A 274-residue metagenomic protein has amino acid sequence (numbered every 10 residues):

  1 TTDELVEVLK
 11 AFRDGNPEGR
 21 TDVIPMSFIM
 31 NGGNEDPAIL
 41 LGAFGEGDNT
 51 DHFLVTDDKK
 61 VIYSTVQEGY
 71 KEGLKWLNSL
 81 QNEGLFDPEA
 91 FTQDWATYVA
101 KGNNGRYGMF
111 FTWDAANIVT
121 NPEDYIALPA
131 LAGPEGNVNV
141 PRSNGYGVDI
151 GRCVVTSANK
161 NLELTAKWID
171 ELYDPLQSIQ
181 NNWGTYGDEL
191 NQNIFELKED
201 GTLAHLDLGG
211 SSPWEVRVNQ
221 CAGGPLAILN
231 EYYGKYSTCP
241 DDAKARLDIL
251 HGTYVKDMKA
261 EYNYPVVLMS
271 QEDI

Functional and structural regions predicted by a protein language model:
T1-E35, V55-K101, C153-D188: Helix-loop-helix "hinge/cap" segment bordering the ligand-binding cleft or interdomain interface
K10-G15, K75-W76, T97, F111-V119 (+5 more regions): Intrinsically disordered, low-complexity boundary segments flanking structured domains
V23-I29, F110-T112, A127: A structural signal for short, well-ordered beta-strand segments and their strand-loop junctions that often border
N31-E83, A115-G147, W214-I228: Extracytoplasmic/periplasmic substrate-binding proteins
K75, N121-V216: Polar, glycine-rich mid-to-C-terminal structural blocks that act as macromolecule-binding/assembly scaffolds
N103-W113: Alpha-to-beta junction loops
Q177-I274: Conserved small-residue motifs centered on glycine
